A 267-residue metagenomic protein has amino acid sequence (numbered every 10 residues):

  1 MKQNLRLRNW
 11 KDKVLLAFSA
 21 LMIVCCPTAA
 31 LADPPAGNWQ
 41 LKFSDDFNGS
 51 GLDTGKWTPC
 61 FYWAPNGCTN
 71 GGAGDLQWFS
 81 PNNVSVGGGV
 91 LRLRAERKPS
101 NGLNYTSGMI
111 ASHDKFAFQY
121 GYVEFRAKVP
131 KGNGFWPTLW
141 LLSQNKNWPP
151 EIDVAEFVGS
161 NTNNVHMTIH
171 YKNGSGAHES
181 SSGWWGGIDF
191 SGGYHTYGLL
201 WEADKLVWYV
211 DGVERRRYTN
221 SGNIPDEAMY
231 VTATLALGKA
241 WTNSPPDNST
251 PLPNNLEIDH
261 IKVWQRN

Functional and structural regions predicted by a protein language model:
M1-W10: N-terminal secretory signal peptides that target proteins for export/translocation
W10-K11, N254: Structural motif marking the loop-to-transmembrane transition
K11-D12, A155: Residue-level micro-sites within transmembrane alpha helices that shape and flank functional polar/acidic positions
L15-C26: Bacterial N-terminal signal peptides
L31-N267: GH16 jelly-roll
